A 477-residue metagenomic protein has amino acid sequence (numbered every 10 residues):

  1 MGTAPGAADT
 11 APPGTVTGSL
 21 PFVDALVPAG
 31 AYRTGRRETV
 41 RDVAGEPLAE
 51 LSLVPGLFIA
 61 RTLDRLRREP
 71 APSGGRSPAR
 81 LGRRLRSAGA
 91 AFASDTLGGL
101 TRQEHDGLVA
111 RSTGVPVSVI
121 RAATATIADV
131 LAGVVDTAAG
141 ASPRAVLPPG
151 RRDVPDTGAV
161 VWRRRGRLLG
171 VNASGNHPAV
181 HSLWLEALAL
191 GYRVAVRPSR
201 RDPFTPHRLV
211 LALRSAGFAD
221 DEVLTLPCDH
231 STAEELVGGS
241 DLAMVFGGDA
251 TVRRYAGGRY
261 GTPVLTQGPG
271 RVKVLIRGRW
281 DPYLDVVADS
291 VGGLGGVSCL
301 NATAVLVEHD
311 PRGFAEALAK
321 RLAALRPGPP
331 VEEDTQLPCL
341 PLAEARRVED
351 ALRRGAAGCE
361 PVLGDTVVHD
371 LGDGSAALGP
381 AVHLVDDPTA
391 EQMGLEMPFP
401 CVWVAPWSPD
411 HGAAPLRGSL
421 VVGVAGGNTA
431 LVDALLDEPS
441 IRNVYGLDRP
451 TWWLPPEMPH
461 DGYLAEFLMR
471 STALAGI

Functional and structural regions predicted by a protein language model:
G2-D156: N-terminal Rossmann-like NAD(P)+-binding subdomain of aldehyde/semialdehyde dehydrogenases
P5, A11, R253, P455-P456 (+1 more regions): C-terminal amphipathic helix plus adjacent low-complexity, charged tail appended to glycosyltransferase catalytic
R41-V54, R68, R76-A93, F218-D220 (+6 more regions): Conserved C-terminal structural/oligomerization subdomain of aldehyde/semialdehyde dehydrogenase
P47-L48, F58, R65-R80, F92-T101 (+14 more regions): Hydrophobic/basic alpha-helical segments enriched in Actinobacteria
S142-D289, G446, P455-E466: Rossmann-like NAD(P) dinucleotide-binding subdomain of oxidoreductase/dehydrogenase enzymes
S215, D241-L242, T251-G379, H383-D387 (+1 more regions): ALDH superfamily catalytic-core signature
P227, L363-D365, A405: Short loop/edge segments at beta-strand edges and connector loops that shape dinucleotide/nucleotide cofactor-binding
